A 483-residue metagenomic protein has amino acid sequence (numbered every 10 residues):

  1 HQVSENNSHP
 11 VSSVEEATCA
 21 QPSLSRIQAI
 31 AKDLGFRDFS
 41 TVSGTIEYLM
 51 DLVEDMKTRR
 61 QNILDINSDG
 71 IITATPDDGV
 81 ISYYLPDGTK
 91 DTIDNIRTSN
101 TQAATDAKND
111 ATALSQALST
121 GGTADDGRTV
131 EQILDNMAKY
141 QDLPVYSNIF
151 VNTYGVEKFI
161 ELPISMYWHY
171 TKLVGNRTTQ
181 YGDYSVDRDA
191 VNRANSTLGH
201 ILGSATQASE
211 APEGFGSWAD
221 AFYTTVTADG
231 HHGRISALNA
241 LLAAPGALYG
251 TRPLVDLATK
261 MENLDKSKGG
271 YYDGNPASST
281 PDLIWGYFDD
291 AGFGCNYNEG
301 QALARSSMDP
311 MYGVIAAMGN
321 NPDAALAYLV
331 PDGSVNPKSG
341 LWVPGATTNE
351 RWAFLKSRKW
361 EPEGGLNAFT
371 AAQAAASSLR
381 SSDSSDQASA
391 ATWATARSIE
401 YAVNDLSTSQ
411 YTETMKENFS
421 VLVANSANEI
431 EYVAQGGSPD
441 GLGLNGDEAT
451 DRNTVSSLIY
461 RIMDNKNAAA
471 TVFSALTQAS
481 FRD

Functional and structural regions predicted by a protein language model:
H1-Y297, M311, P322: Intrinsically disordered, low-complexity charged segments of secreted bacterial virulence and antibacterial
D33, D77-D78, L134, P212 (+6 more regions): Generic detection of intrinsically disordered/low-complexity segments and helix-coil linkers/edges
D126, A190, H231, L303-S307 (+3 more regions): Helix-start/N-cap signature of alpha-helical segments
N263-R305, G333-S357, E361-L366, S382: Surface-exposed intrinsically disordered loops and tails
C295-M311, G319-A327, R380-D386: Beta-propeller domains
A327, K356, P362-D483: Long, contiguous all-alpha helical interaction modules
Y328-D332: Active-site substrate-binding loop specific to GH73 endo-beta-N-acetylglucosaminidase modules in bacterial autolysins
